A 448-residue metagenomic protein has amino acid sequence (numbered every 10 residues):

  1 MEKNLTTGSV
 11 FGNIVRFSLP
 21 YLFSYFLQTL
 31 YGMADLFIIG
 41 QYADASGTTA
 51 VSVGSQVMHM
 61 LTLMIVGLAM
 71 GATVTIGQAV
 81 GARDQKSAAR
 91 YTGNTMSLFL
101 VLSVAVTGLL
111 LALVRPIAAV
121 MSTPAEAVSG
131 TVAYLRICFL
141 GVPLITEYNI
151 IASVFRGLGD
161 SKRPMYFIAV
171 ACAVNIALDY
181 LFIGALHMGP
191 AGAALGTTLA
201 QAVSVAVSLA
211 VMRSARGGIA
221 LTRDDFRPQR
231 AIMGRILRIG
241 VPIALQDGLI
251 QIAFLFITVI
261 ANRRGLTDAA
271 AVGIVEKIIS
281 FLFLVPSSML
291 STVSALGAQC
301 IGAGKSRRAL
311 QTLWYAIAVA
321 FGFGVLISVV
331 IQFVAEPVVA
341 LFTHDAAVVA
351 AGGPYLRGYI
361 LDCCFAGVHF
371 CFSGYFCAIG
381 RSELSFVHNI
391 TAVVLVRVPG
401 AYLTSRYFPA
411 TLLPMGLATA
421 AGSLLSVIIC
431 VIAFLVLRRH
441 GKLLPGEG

Functional and structural regions predicted by a protein language model:
M1-S18, I76-G141, A185-V241, G297-D362 (+1 more regions): Short alpha-helical transmembrane segments in multi-pass integral membrane proteins
T7, F11-L30, A34, V57-M64 (+8 more regions): Residue-level signal for short hydrophobic patches within transmembrane helices of multi-pass membrane transporters
R16-D35, I137, A171, A200-S204 (+4 more regions): Transmembrane helical elements of multi-pass membrane transporters/channels
Y21, Y25, F37, V74 (+15 more regions): Transmembrane alpha-helix boundary and packing residues in multipass membrane permease domains and related
L22, F26, L30, A34 (+18 more regions): Generic alpha-helical transmembrane segments of integral inner-membrane proteins, especially permease/transport modules
L30-T49, A118-A125, L181-M188, G248-F281 (+3 more regions): Helix-terminus/linker motif at the lipid-water interface of multi-pass membrane proteins
T48-G108, I145-P164, A271-A335, A366-S385: Small-residue-rich hydrophobic transmembrane alpha-helices
C138-R156, P164-C172, A193-S208, S287-L290 (+3 more regions): Short runs within selected transmembrane alpha-helices of multi-pass transporters and secretion channels
